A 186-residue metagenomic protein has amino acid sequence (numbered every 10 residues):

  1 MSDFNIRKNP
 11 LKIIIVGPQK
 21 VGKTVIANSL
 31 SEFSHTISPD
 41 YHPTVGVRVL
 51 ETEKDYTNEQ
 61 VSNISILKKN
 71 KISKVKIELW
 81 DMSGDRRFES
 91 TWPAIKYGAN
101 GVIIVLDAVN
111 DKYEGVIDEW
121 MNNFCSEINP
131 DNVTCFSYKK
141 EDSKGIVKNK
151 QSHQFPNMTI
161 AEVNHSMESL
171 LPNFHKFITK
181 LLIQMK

Functional and structural regions predicted by a protein language model:
M1-K186: TRAFAC-class small GTPase G-domain
